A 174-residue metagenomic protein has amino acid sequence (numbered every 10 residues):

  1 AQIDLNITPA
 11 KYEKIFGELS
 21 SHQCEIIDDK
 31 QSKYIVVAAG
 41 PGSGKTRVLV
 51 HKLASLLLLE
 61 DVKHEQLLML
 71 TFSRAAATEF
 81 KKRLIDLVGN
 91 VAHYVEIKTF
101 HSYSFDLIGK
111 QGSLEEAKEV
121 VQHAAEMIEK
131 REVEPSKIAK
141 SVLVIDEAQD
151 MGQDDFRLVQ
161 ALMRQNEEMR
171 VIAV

Functional and structural regions predicted by a protein language model:
A1-S113, Q153: P-loop NTPase Walker
K33, Y94, K140-V142, V171: The start of beta-strands in P-loop NTPase/AAA+ ATPase cores
P41-T46, H51, R74, V142 (+1 more regions): Conserved helicase motor core of SF1/SF2 NTP-dependent helicases
L56, L87, R131, L162-Q165: Hydrophobic helix-cap positions at the C-terminus of alpha-helices in RecA-like/P-loop ATPase nucleotide-binding cores
E60-V62, P135-K137, R164-E167: Conserved catalytic network of the ASCE P-loop NTPase/AAA+ motor domain
K63, H93-E96, V120-A124, E167-R170: Glycine-rich loops and low-complexity Gly/Arg-rich segments that provide flexible linkers or classic glycine-based
T99-S102, E126-K130, V174: Short C-terminal domain-edge/linker segments immediately following a structured domain
I108-K140, E147, M151-A161: Conserved RecA-like ASCE ATPase "motif II neighborhood" in helicase/translocase motors
